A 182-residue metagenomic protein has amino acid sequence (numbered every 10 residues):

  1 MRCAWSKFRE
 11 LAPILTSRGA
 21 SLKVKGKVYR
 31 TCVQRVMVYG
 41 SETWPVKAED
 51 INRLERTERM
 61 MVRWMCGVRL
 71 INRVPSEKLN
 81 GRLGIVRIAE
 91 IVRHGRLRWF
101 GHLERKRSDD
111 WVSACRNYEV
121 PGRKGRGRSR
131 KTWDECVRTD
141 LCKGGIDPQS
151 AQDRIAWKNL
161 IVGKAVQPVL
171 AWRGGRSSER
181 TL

Functional and structural regions predicted by a protein language model:
M1-L182: Short linear motifs embedded in intrinsically disordered, charge-biased segments
